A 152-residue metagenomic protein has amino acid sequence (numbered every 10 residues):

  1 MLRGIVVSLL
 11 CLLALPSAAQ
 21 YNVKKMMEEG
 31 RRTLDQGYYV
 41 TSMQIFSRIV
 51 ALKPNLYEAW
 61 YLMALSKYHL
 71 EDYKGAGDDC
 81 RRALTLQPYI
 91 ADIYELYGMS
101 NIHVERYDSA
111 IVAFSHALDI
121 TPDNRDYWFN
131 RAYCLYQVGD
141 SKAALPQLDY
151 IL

Functional and structural regions predicted by a protein language model:
N22-K24, Y57-E58, A91-D92, R125-D126: Helix-start (N-cap) detector for alpha-helical repeat units in TPR-like alpha-solenoids, especially tetratricopeptide
D35-Q36, H69, H103-V104, Q137-V138: Register position in tetratricopeptide repeats
